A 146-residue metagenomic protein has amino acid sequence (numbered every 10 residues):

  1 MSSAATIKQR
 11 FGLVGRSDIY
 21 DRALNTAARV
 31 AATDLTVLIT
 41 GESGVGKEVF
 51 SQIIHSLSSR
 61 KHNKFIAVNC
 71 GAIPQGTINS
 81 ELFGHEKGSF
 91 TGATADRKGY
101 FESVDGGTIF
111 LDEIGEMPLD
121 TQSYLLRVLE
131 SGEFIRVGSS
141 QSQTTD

Functional and structural regions predicted by a protein language model:
M1-N25, A32: Conserved ASCE P-loop NTPase core motifs with emphasis on AAA+ ATPases
G12, N25-T91, E102-P118: Conserved post-Walker A coupling segment in P-loop NTPases
Y20-L24, Q75, T94, K98 (+1 more regions): Amphipathic alpha-helical transducer elements in NTP-driven molecular machines
R22, I53, E81, Y124-R127 (+1 more regions): Alpha-helical transmission elements in cytosolic ATPase-linked domains
A31, P118, L129-E130, V137: Protein kinase-like catalytic domain
K64-I66, D96-G106, F110, P118-Y124 (+1 more regions): AAA+/SF3 P-loop NTPase mechanochemical coupling elements
G88-A95, E130-V137: Short gly/ser/thr-rich secondary-structure transition/capping motifs
